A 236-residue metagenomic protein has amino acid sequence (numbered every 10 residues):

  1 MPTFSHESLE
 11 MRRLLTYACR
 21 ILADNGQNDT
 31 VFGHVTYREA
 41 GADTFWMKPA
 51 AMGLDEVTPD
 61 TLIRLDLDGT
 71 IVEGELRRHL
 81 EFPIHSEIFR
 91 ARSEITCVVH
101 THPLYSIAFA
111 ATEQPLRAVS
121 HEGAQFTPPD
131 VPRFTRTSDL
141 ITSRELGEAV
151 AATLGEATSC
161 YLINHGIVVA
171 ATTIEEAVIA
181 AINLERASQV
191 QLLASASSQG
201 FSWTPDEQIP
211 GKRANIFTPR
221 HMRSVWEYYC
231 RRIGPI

Functional and structural regions predicted by a protein language model:
M1-I236: Glycine-rich flexible loops
